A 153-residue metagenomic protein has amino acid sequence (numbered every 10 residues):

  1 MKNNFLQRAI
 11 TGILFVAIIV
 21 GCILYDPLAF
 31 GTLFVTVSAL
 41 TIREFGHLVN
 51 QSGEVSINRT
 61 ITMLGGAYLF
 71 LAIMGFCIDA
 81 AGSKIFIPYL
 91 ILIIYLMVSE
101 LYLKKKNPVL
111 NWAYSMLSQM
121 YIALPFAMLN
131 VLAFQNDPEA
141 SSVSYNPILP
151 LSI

Functional and structural regions predicted by a protein language model:
M1-I153: Membrane-embedded alpha-helical bundles of polytopic integral membrane proteins
